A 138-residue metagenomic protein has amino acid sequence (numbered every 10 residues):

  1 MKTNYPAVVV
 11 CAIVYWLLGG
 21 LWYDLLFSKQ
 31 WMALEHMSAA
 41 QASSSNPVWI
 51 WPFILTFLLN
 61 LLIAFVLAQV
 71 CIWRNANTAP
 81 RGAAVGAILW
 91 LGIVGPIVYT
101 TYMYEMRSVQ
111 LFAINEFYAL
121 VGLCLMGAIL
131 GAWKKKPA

Functional and structural regions predicted by a protein language model:
M1-A138: Juxtamembrane/disordered regions of integral membrane proteins
